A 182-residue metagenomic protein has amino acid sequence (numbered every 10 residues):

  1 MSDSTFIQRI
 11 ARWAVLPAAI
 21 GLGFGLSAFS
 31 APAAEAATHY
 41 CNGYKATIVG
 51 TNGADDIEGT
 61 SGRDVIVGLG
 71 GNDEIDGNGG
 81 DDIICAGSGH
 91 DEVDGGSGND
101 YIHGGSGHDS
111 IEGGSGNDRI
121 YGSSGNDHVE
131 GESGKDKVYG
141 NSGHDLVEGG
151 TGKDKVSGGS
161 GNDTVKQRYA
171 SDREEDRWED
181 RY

Functional and structural regions predicted by a protein language model:
S4-P17: Bacterial N-terminal signal peptides that target proteins for export
L22-A33: C-terminal segment of classical bacterial N-terminal signal peptides
E35-D81, R181-Y182: N-terminal segments that cap or nucleate solenoid repeat domains
C41, G50, G59, G68 (+12 more regions): Glycine-centered beta-turn/loop sites at beta-strand termini
A54, R63, N72, D81 (+9 more regions): Consensus positions within tandem repeat domains that build extended binding/scaffold surfaces
S160, T164-Y182: Short, low-complexity, Pro/Ser/Thr/Gly-rich segments in the mature regions of secreted, periplasmic
